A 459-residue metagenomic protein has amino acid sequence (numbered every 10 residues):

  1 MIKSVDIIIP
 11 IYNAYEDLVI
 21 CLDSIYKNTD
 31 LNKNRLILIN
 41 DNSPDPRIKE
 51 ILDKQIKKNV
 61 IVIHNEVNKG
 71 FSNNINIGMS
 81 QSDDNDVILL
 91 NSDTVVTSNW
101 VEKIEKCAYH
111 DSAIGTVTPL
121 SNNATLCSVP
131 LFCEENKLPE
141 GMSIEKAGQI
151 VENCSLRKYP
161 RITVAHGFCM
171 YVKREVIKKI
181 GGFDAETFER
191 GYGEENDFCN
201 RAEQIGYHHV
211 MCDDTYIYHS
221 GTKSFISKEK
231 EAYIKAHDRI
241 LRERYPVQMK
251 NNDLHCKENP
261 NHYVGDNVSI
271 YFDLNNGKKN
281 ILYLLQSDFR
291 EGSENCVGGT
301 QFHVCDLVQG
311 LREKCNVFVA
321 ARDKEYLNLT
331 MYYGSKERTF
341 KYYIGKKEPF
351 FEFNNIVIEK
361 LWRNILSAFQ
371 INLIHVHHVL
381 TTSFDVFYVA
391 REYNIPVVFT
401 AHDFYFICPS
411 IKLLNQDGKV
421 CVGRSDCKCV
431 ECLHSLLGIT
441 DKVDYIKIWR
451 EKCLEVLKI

Functional and structural regions predicted by a protein language model:
M1-V5, G115, N136-I162, H166 (+4 more regions): C-terminal, non-catalytic tails of nucleotide-sugar-dependent glycosyltransferases
V5-D17, C21, N28-T29, I39 (+1 more regions): A conserved hydrophobic helix/loop-capping motif in glycosyltransferases and polysaccharide synthases
Y26, L31-K33, S269-Y326, F369 (+1 more regions): N-terminal subdomain of nucleotide-sugar transferases
L38-K49, V67: A conserved acidic beta->alpha catalytic loop
N65-S82: Glycine-rich, basic loop-to-helix element that forms the pyrophosphate-binding segment of sugar-nucleotide handling
V87: Short aromatic/hydrophobic "clamp" motif used to bind/position activated sugar donors
V95-N136: Conserved donor NDP-sugar-binding/catalytic core segment of glycosyltransferases
K103-I104, T163-G181, E186-Y216: A short, conserved alpha-helix in the catalytic core of glycosyltransferases
